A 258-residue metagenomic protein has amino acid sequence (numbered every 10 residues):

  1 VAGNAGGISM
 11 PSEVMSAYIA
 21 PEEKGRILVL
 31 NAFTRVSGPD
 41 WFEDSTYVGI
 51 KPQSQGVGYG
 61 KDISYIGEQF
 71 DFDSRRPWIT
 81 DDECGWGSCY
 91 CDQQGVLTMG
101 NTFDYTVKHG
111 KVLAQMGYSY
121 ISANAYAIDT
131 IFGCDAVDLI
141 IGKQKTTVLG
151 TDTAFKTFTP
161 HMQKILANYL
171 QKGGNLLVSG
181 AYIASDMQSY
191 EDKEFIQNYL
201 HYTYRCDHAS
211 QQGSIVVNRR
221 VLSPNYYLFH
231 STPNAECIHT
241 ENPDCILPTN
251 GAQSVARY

Functional and structural regions predicted by a protein language model:
V1: Exposed beta-strand face motif in extracellular beta-rich ectodomains
N4-G25: Extracellular fibronectin type III
E23-Q53: Compositionally biased low-complexity segments at domain edges in trafficked proteins and select soluble regulators
W41-G49, H109, S189-L200: Short, aromatic/basic amphipathic alpha-helical patches
F42-D73: Adenosine ribonucleotide-centric catalytic and binding domains
E68-E194: Helical hinge/lid and interdomain linker segments adjacent to catalytic or ligand-binding clefts that mediate domain
Q144-A252: A glycine-rich, often tryptophan-bearing local segment used as a flexible ligand/cofactor-contacting loop or short
S254-Y258: Short beta-strand segments that buttress and anchor functional surface loops
